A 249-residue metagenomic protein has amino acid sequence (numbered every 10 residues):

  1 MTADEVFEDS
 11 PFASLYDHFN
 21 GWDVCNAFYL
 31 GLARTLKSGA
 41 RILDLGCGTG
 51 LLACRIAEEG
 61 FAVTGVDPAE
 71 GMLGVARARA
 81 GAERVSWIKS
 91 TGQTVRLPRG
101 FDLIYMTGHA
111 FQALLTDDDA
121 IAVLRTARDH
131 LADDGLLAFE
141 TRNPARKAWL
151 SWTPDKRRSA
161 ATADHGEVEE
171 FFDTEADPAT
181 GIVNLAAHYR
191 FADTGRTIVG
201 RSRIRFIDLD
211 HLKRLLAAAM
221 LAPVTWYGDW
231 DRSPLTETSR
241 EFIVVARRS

Functional and structural regions predicted by a protein language model:
M1-S38: Conserved class I S-adenosyl-L-methionine
G39-G46: Conserved class I S-adenosyl-L-methionine
G50-T94: Class I SAM-dependent methyltransferase SAM/SAH-binding core
Q93-L103: A short acidic, Gly/Pro-enriched loop at the edge of an enzyme's catalytic core that lines a small-molecule cofactor
D102-D118: A short SAM/SAH-binding and catalytic strip from SAM-dependent methyltransferases
I121-D133: A short glycine-rich, Lys/Arg-flanked "PGG" loop and its adjoining helix->strand segment in the class I
A138-R214: SAM-dependent methyltransferase
R203-S249: C-terminal lobe and adjacent flexible extensions of AdoMet/dcAdoMet transferase-like proteins
